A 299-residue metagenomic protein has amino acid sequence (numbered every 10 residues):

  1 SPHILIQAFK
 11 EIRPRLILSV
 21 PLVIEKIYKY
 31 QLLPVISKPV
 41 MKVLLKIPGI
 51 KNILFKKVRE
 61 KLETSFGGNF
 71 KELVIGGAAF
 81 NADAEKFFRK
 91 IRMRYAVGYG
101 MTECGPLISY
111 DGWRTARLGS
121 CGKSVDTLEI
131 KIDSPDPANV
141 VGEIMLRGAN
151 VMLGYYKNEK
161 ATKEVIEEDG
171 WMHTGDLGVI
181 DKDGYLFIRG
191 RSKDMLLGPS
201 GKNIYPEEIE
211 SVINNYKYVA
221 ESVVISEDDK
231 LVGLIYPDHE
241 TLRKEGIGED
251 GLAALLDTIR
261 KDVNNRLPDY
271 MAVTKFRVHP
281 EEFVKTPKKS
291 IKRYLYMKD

Functional and structural regions predicted by a protein language model:
S1-I12, L18, I204-I209: ATP-dependent adenylate-forming carboxylate-activation enzymes
I6, R59-L62, K163, E210: Short hydrophobic/charged patches on amphipathic alpha-helices used for structural packing and interfaces
R15-L18, I27-R117, E129, A220: Gly/Ser/Thr-rich phosphate-binding loop
I17-V20, G77, I130, G184 (+4 more regions): Residue-level signal for inorganic ion chemistry
K131, A138-G198, N215: Conserved ATP-binding/catalytic segment of the ANL
D133, L177, K182, N215-E240: C-terminal boundary motif of the adenylate-forming
V151, Y185-N214, E240-G251, P268-V273: Adenylate-forming
L196, E221, D229-V232, R260-D299: Conserved C-terminal "lid"/linker of ANL adenylate-forming enzymes
